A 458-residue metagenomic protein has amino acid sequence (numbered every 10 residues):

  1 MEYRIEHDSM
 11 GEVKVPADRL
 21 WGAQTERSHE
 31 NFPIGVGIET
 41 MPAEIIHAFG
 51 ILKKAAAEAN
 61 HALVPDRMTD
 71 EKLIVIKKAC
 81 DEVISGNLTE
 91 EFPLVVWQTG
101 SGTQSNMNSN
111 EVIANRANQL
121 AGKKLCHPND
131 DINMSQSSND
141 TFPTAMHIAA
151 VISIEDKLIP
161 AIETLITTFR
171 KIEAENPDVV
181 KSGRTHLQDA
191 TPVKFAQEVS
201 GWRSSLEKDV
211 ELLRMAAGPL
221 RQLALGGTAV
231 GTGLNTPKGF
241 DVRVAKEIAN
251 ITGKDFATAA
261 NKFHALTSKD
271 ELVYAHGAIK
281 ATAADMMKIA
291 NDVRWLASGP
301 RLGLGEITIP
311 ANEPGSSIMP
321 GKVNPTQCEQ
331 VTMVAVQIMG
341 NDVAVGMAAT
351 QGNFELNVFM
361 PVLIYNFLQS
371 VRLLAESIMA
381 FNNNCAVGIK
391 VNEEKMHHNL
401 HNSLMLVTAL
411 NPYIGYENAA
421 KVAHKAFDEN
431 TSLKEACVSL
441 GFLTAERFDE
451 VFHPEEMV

Functional and structural regions predicted by a protein language model:
M1-V458: Conserved, well-structured ligand/cofactor-binding cores
